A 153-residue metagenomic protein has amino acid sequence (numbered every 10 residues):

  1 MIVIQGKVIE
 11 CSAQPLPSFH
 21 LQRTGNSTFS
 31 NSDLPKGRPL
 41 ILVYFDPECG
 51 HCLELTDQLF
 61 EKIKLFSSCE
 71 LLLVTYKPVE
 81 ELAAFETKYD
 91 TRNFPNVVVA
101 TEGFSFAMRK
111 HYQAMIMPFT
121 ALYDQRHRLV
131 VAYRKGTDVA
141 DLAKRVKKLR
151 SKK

Functional and structural regions predicted by a protein language model:
I4-S32: N-terminal "domain-start" segment that seeds a small globular fold
P15, R38, M115-M117: Short, small/polar residue-rich loop motifs at catalytic or cofactor-binding pockets
P17, S67, N93-V97: A short helix-to-beta-strand connector/capping loop
N31-L53, L59: Short active-site neighborhood of thiol/selenol oxidoreductases, capturing the structured segment around
L53-T91, F106-A107: Structural microenvironment flanking redox-active thiols in thiol-disulfide oxidoreductases
Y89-A121: Short, internal strand/loop/helix patches that form the active-site neighborhood or redox-interaction surface
I116, L122-K153: Thiol-/selenol-based redox modules, centered on thioredoxin-like and closely related oxidoreductase domains
